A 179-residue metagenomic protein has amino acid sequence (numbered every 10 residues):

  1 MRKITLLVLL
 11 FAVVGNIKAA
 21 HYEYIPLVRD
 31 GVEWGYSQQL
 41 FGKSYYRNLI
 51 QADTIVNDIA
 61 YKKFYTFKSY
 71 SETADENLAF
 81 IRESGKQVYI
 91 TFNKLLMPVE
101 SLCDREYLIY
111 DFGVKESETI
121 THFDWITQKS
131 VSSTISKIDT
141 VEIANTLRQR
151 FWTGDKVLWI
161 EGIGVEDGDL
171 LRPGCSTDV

Functional and structural regions predicted by a protein language model:
K3-V14: Sec-dependent N-terminal signal peptides
A20-V179: Conserved functional acidic sites
